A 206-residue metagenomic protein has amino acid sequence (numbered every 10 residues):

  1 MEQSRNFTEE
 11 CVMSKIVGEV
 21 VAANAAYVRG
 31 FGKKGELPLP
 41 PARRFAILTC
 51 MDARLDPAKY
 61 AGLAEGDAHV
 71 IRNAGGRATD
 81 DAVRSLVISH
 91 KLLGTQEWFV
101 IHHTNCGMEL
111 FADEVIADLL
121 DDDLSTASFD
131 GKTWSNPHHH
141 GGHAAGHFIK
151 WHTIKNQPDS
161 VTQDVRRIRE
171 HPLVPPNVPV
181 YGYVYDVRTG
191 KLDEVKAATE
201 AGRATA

Functional and structural regions predicted by a protein language model:
F7-P41, G76-A78, I88-L93, M108-A206: Divalent-metal-activated hydrolytic enzyme cores
E19, F45-T49, E97: Short, hydrophobic/glycine-enriched beta-strand segments
G30-R84: Conserved beta-strand-loop surface patch within small alpha/beta domains used for substrate/adaptor or ligand engagement
L48-C50, R72, I101-H103, Y183-D186: Short beta-strand segments
M51-R54, T104-M108: Gly/Ser/Thr-rich loops at beta-strand to alpha-helix junctions that form or flank small-molecule/cofactor-binding
A68, V83-L86, E97-W98, D113 (+1 more regions): Generic internal hydrophobic packing segments that stabilize the cores of diverse globular domains
L93-C106: Ordered, amphipathic secondary-structure segments that act as subunit-interaction surfaces in large macromolecular
